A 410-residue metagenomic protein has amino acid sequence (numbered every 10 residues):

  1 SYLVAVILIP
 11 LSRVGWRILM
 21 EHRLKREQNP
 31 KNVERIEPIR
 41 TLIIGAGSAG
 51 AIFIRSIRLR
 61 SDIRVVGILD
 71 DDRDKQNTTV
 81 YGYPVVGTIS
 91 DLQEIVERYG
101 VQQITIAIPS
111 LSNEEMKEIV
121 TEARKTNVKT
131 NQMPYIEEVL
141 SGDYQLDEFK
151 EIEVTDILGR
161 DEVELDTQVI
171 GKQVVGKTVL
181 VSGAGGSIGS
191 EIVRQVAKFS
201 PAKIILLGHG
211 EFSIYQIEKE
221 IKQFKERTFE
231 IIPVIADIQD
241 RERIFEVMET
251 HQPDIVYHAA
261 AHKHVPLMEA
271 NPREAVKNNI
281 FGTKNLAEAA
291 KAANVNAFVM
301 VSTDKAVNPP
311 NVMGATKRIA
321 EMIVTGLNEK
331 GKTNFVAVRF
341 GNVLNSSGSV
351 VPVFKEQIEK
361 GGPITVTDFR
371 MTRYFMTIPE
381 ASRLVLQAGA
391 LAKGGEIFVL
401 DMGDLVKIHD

Functional and structural regions predicted by a protein language model:
S1-R23: Transmembrane alpha-helices and immediately adjacent membrane-cytoplasm interface residues in multi-pass integral
M20-S141, F212-Q216, F224, F229-I232 (+1 more regions): A solvent-exposed beta-alpha-beta segment
I89, M116-T178, K291: Flexible, Lys/Arg-rich cytosolic regulatory linkers and terminal tails that connect or flank
G142, Q252, H258, H262-E321 (+1 more regions): Conserved Rossmann-fold NAD(P)-dependent oxidoreductase catalytic core, especially the SDR/UDP-sugar
D147-T155, G159-D254: N-terminal Rossmann/SDR dinucleotide-binding element
G282, S346-V353, T367-L386, K407-D410: Substrate-positioning beta->alpha
I323-T372, E396-V399: Conserved beta-loop-beta element that borders a ligand/cofactor-binding pocket
L391-D410: Mid/C-terminal beta-alpha module of Rossmann-like enzyme folds, strongest in SDR-family dehydrogenases/epimerases
